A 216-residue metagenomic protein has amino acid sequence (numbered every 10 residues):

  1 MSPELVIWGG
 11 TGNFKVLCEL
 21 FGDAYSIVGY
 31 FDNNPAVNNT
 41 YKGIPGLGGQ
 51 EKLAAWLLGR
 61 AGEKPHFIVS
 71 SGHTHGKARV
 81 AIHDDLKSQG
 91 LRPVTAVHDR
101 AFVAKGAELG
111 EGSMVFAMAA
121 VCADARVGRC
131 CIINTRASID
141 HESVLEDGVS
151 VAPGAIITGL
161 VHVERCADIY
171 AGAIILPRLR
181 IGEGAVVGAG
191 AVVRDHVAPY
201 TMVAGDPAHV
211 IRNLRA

Functional and structural regions predicted by a protein language model:
M1-Q50, A54-E63: Hydrophobic, well-ordered beta-alpha structural blocks that scaffold small-molecule cofactor pockets
G10, D32-N33, G72, H98 (+1 more regions): Cofactor-binding loop segments of dinucleotide-utilizing enzymes, especially the Rossmann-like FAD- and NAD(P)+-binding
V16-L17, A78, V210: Phosphate- and divalent-cation-binding pockets in alpha/beta enzyme and binding domains that engage nucleotide-derived
V28, P65-H66, E111, R165: Conserved acidic residues
N38-H98, F102: Phosphate-bearing ligand-interacting subdomains that bind or position ATP/ADP/UDP/GDP/NAD(P) or nucleotide-linked
T95-A204, A208-I211: Structural signal for interior beta-strand "rungs" in well-ordered beta-sheet cores of soluble enzyme domains
R212-A216: Generic C-terminal helix-cap and adjacent flexible tail
